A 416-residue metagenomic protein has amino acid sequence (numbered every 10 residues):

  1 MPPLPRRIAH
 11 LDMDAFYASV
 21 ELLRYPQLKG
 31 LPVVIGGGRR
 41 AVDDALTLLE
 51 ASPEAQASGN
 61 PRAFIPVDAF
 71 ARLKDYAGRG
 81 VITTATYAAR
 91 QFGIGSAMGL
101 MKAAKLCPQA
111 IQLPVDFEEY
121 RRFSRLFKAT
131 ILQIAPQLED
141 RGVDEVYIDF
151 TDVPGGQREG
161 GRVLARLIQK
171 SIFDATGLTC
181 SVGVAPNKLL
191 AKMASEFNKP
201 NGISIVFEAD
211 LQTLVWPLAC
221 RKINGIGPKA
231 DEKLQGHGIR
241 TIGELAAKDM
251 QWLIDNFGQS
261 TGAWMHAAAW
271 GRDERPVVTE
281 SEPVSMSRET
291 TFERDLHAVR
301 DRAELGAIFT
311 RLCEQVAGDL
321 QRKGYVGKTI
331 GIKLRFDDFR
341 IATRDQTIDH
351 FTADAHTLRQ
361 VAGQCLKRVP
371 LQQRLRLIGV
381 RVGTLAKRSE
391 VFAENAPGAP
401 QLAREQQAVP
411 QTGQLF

Functional and structural regions predicted by a protein language model:
M1-V143, Y147: Residues that scaffold, gate, or flank divalent-cation-dependent active/transport sites
P3, H10, V215, K222 (+2 more regions): DNA-contacting surface of Y-family translesion DNA polymerases
V20-L22, A45-S58, L190-N198, G236 (+2 more regions): Short acidic, glycine/serine/threonine-rich loops at helix termini
R141-E145, A185-K188, Y325-T329, L375-L377: Short Gly/Ser/Thr- and Asp/Glu-enriched loop/turn motifs at secondary-structure junctions
V146-D152, I341-Q346: Short, hydrophobic beta-strand segments
G160-A219: Long, highly charged, low-complexity intrinsically disordered interaction regions that mediate electrostatic DNA/RNA
